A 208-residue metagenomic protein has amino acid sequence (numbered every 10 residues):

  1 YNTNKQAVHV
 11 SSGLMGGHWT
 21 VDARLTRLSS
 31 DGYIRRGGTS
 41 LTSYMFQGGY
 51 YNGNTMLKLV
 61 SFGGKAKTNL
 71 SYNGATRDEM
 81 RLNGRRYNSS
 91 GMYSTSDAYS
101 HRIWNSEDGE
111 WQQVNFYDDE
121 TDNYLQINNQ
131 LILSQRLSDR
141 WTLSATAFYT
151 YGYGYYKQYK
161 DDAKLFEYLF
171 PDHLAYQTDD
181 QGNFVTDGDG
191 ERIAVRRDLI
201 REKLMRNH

Functional and structural regions predicted by a protein language model:
Y1-S11, N183, K203-H208: Outer-membrane beta-barrel transmembrane domain signature of Gram-negative proteins, especially the mid-to-C-terminal
N2-S29, I34-N73, N129-R136: Transmembrane beta-barrel wall of Gram-negative outer-membrane proteins
T3-K5, L28, L41-S43, Y124-N128 (+4 more regions): Transmembrane beta-barrel architecture of outer-membrane proteins
G37, T146-F148, Q158-D161: Composition- and surface-driven signal marking solvent-exposed, interaction-prone regions in large proteins
M56-I132, K157-N207: Acidic/polar loop-and-plug regions of large Gram-negative outer-membrane beta-barrel proteins
